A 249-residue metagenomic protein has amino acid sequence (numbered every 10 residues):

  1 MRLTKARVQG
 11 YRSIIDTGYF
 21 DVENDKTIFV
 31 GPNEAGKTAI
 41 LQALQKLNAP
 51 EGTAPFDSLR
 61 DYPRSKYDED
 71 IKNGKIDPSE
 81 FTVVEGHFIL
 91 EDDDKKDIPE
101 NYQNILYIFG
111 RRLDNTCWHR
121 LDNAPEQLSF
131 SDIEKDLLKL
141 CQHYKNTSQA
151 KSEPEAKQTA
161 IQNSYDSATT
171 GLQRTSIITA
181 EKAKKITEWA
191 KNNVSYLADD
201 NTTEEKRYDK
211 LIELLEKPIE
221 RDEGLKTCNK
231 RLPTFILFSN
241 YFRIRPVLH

Functional and structural regions predicted by a protein language model:
M1-A49, L59-D68: Pre-Walker A-like glycine/lysine-rich segment at the N-terminus of P-loop NTPase domains
M1-L3, Q9-R12, E23, D61-D70 (+4 more regions): Short amphipathic alpha-helical surface micro-motifs
G10, T38, G74-I76, T227-C228: Short secondary-structure boundary/capping segments within folded domains
T17, K26, F81-V83, F235: A common structural microfeature
V22-P32, A49-P55, T170-K182: Short N-terminal helix-initiation segments at or just after the protein's N-terminus
Q42-I105, T169: Conserved P-loop NTP-binding catalytic core
V83-H249: Electropositive, glycine-dotted interaction segments that contact anionic polymers or phosphate-rich ligands
